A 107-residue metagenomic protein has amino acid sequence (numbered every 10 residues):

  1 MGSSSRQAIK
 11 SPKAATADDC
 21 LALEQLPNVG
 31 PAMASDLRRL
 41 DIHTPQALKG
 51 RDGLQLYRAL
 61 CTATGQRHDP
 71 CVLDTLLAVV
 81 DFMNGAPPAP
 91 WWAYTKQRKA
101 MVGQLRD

Functional and structural regions predicted by a protein language model:
S3-S11, T16-A17, G53-D107: Sterile Alpha Motif
I9-A15, L26-V29, L37: Hydrophobic alpha-helical segments, principally membrane-spanning helices and signal/leader peptides
D19-C20, M33: Short terminal alpha-helical segments
L21-Q25: Short, recurring structural edge motifs at helix starts
P31-R38, L73, L77: Short, well-structured alpha-helical segments
R39, G50: Phosphate-coordinating loops and pocket residues in cytosolic domains that bind phosphorylated ligands
